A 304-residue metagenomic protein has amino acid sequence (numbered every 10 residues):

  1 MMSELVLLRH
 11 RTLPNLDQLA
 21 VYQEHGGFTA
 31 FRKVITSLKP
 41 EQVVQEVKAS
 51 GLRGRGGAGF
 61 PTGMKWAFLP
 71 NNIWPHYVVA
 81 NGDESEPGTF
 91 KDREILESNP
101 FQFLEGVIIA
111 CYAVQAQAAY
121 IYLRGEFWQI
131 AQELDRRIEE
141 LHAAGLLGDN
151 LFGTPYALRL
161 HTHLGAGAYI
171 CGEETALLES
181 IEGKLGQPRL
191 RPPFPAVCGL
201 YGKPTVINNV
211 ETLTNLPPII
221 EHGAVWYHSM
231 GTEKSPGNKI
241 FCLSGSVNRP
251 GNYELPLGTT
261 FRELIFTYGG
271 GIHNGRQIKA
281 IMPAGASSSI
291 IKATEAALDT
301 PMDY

Functional and structural regions predicted by a protein language model:
M1-S50, A116-I121, G237, G275-R276: Iron-sulfur (Fe-S) cluster-binding modules
M2-S3, P40-E41, A49, I73-H76 (+10 more regions): Short coil/turn connectors at secondary-structure junctions
Y22-F28, N81-D92, P195-L200, C242-V247: Gly-rich Lys/Arg/Thr-decorated short loops/hinges at beta-loop-alpha junctions or inter-strand turns that position
K39-Q42, L52-R53, Y120, R124-I170 (+1 more regions): Small-residue-enriched alpha-helical segments and adjacent helix-cap loops that form tight helix-helix packing
A49-L69, G167-E179, G183-L185: Conserved phosphate/anionic-ligand binding catalytic regions in large, soluble enzymes, centered on
N99-A113: Histidine-anchored nucleotide/phosphate-binding helix
G106-A110, L257-H273: Short amphipathic, charge-patterned alpha-helical segments
A131-L257, Y268-G271: Hydrophobic alpha-helical positions that pack around
